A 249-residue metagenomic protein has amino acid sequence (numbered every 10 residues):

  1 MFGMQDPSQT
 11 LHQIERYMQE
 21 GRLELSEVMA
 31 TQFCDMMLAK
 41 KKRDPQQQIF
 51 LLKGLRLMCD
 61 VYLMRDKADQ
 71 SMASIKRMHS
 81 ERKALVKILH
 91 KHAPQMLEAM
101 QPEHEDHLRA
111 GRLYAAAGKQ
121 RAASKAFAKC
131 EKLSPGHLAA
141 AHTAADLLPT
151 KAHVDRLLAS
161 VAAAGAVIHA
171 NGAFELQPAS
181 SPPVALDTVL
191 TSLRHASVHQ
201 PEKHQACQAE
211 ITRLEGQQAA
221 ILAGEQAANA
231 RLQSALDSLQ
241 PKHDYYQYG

Functional and structural regions predicted by a protein language model:
M36-L51, K83-M100, A196-A206: Flexible helix-coil transition and linker loops at the boundaries of alpha-helical arrays
